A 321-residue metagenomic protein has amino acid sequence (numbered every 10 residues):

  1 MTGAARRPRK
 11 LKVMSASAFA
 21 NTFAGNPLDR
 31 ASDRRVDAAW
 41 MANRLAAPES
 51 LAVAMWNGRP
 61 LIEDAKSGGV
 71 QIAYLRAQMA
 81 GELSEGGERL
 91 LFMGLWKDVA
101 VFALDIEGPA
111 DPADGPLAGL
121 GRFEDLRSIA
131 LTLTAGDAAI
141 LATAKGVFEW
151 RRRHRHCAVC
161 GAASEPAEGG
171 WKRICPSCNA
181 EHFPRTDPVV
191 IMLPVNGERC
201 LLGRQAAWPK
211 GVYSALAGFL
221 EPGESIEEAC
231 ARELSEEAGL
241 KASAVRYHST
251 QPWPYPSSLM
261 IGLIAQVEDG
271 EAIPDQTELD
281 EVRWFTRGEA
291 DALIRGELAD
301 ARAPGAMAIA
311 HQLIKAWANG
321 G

Functional and structural regions predicted by a protein language model:
G3-H154, E165, P209-Y213, D275-G321: Nudix hydrolase/Nudix homology domain
T143-L193: Cys/His-rich short segments
E165-E168, G239-H248: Short, well-structured beta-strand/strand-turn elements
R173-A215, F219, K241-A242: N-terminal strand-loop-strand
V190, L259-I261, D280: Change "...and in nucleic-acid phosphodiester-cleaving endonucleases..." to "...and in nucleic-acid processing enzymes
L216, C230, L234: Hydrophobic alpha-helical positions that pack around
E224: Surface-exposed, charge/polar-rich loops and edge strands
Q251-P274: Active-site-adjacent beta-strand/loop module that shapes the phosphate/pyrophosphate-binding cleft
